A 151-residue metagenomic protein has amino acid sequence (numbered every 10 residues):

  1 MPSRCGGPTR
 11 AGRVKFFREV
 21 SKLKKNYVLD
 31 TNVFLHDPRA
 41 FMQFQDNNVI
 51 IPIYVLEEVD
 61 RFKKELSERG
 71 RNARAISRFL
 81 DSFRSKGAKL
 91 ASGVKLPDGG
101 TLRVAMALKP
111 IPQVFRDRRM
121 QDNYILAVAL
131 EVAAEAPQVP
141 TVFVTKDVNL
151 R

Functional and structural regions predicted by a protein language model:
T9-A11: Ala/Thr-enriched low-complexity intrinsically disordered regions
F17-R18, K25-V142, V148-R151: Active-site-proximal, substrate-binding regions of enzyme catalytic domains and RNA-binding/basic surfaces
